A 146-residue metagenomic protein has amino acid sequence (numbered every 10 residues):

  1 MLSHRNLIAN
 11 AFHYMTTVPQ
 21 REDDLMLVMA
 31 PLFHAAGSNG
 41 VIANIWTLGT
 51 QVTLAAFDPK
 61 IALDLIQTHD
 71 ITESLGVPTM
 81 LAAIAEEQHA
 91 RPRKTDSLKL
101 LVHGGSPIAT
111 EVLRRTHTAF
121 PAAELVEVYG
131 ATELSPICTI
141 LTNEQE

Functional and structural regions predicted by a protein language model:
M1-F12, L141: Conserved AMP-binding A3 loop
I8-L25, F33-E73, E87: Conserved AMP-binding/adenylation subdomain of ANL enzymes
F12, A82, R114: Active-site phosphate/pyrophosphate- and oxyanion-stabilizing loops and adjacent acidic/basic residues in soluble
D24, A30, K99: Nucleotide donor/acceptor-binding cores
A30, A36, A55, G105 (+1 more regions): Residues at the C-termini of beta-strands that transition into short coil/loop
W46, I71-G76, A85-E146: Gly/Ser/Thr-rich phosphate-binding loop
D58, T79-L81, I108: Alpha-helix capping/helix-boundary segments
